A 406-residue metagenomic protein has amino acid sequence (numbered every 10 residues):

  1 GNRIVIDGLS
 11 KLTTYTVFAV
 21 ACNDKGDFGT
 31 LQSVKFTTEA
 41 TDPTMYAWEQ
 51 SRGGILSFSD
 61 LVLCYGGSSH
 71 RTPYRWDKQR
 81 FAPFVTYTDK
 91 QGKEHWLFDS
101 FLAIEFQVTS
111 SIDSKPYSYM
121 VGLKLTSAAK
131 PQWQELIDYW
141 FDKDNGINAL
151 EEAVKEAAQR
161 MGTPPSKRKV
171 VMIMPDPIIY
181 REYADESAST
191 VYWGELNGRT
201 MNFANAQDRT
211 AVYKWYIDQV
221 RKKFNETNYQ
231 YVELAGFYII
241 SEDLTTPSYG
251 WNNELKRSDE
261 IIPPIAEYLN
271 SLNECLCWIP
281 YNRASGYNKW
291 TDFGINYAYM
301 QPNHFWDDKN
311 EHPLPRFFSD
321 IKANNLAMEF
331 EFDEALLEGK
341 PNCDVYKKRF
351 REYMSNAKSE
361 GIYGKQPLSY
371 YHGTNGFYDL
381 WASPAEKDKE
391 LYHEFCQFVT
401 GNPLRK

Functional and structural regions predicted by a protein language model:
V5-K11: Short, flexible loop/turn segments at beta-strand junctions in immunoglobulin-like and fibronectin type III
K11, D24-D42: Extracellular fibronectin type III
T16-C22: Extracellular recognition modules
T44-A211: N-terminal catalytic cores of secreted or lumenal carbohydrate-active enzymes
Y74-Y87, G122-A158, E195-K223, N252-Y268 (+3 more regions): Well-ordered, non-membrane alpha-helical segments in soluble/globular domains
E94, F98-D99, Y281-R283, Y297-K406: Substrate-binding cleft of secreted/luminal carbohydrate-active enzymes
S166-Y180, T200-Y216, L234-S241, I265-Y287 (+1 more regions): Aromatic-lined carbohydrate-recognition surfaces of secreted/lumenal glycan-active proteins
Y216, I240, L244-I261, A266 (+1 more regions): Extracellular glycoside hydrolase catalytic/binding regions
